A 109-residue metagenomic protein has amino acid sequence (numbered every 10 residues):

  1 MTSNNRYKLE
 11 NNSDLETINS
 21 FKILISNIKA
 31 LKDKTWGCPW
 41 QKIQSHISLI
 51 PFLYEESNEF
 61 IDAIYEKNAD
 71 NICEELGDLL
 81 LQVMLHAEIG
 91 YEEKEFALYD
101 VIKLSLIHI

Functional and structural regions predicted by a protein language model:
M1-N71: Extended low-complexity intrinsically disordered regions
L53-I61, Y65-Y91, E95, Y99-K103: An amphipathic alpha-helical micro-motif enriched in hydrophobic residues with embedded/adjacent acidic residues
I107-I109: Conserved small/polar residues in nucleotide/adenosyl-binding loops
